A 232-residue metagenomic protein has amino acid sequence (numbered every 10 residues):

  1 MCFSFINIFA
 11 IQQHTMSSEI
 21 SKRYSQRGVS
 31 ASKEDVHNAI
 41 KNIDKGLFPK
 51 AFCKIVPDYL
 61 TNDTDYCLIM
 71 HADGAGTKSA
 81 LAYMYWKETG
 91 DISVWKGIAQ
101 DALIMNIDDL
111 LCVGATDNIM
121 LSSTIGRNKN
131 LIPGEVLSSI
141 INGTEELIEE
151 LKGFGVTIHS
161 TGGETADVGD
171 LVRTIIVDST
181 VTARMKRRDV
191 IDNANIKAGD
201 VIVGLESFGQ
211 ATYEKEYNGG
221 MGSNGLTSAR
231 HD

Functional and structural regions predicted by a protein language model:
F9-I11, T15-D232: Helix-biased detector of long, well-ordered alpha-helical tracts
